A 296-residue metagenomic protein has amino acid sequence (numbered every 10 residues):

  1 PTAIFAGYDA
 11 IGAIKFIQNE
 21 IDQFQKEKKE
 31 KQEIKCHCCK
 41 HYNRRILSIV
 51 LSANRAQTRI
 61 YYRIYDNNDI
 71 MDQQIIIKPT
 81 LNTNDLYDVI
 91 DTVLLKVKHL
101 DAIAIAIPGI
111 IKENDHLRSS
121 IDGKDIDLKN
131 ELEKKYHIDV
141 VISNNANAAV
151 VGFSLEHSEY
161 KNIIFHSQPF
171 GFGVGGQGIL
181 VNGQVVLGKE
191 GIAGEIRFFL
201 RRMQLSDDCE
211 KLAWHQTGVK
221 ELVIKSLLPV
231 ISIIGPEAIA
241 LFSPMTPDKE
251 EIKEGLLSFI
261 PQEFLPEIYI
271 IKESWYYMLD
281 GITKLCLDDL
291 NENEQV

Functional and structural regions predicted by a protein language model:
P1-D101, K135, E156, M203-V296: ATP-binding/phosphotransfer module of carbohydrate and carboxylate kinases, centering on a glycine-rich
I21, R45-D69, I103-A104, K112-Q204: Phosphate-binding/catalytic loop of phosphoryl-transfer enzymes
A106-I110, P244: Short loop/turn motifs enriched for small/polar and acidic residues
